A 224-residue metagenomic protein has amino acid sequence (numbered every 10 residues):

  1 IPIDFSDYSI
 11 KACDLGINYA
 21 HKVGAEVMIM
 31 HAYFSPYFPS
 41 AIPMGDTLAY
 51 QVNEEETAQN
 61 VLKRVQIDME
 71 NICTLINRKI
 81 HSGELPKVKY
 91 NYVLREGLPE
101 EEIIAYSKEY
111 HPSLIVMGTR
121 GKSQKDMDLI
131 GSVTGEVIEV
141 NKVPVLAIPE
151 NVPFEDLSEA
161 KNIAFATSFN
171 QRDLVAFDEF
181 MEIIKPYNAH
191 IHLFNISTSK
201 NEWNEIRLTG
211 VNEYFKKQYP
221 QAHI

Functional and structural regions predicted by a protein language model:
I1-D14, E84-K87, S113-T119, S123 (+3 more regions): Intrinsically disordered or low-complexity boundary/linker segments at protein termini and domain junctions
I1-E55, K161-I224: Small/aliphatic-rich secondary-structure junction motif
Y8, F34-Y37, K63, T74-I115 (+1 more regions): Structural beta-alpha unit
G16, M69-R78, F180: Short, well-ordered amphipathic alpha-helices
H31, L94-E96, P149, N195: Residue-level recognition of beta-strand->loop/alpha-helix junctions
A49-I67: A short acidic, glycine-rich active-site loop that binds or catalyzes chemistry on phosphate/adenosine moieties
P99-I103, V133, R207: Short acidic active-site motifs
